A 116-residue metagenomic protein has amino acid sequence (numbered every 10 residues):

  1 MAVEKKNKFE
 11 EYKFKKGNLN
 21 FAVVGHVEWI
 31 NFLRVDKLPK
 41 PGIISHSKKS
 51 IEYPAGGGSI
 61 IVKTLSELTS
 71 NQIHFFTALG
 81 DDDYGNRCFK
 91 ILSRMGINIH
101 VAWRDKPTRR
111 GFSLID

Functional and structural regions predicted by a protein language model:
A2-F76, S93: Glycine-rich phosphate/adenosyl-contacting loop at the front of the ribokinase-like
H26, T77-D81, R104: Cofactor-binding loop segments of dinucleotide-utilizing enzymes, especially the Rossmann-like FAD- and NAD(P)+-binding
N31, D82-N86: Short, charged/polar "capping" segments at the starts of alpha-helices and the immediately preceding loops
P54, D81-D82: Alpha-helix N-cap/loop-to-helix initiation residues
S59, G85-F89: Short, surface-exposed alpha-helical segments at coil->helix boundaries
I91-K106: A glycine-rich helix N-cap at a beta->alpha junction
R110-L114: Short beta-strand scaffold segments in enzyme catalytic cores
